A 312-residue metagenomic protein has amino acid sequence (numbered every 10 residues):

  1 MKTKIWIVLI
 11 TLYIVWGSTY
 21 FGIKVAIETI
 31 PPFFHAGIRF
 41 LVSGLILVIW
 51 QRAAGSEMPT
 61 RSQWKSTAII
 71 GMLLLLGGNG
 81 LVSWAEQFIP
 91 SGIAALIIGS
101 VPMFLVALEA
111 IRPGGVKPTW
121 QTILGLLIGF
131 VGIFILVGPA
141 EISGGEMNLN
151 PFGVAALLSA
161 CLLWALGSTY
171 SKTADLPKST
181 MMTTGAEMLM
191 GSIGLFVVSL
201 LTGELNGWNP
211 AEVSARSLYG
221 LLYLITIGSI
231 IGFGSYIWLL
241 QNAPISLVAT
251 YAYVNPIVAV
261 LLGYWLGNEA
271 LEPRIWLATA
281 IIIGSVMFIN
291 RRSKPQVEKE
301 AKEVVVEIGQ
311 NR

Functional and structural regions predicted by a protein language model:
M1-G37, E146-L176, M181, I193-V197 (+1 more regions): Glycine-/small-residue-enriched transmembrane alpha-helix faces in small-molecule transporters and effluxers
M1-I5, T29-F33, G37, P59-K65 (+4 more regions): Juxtamembrane helix-entry segments on the extracytoplasmic side of multipass membrane proteins
V15, T19-Y20, V48-I98, I133-I135 (+1 more regions): Specific transmembrane alpha-helical segments of multi-pass solute transporters/efflux pumps, especially DMT/EamA
S18, G22-V25, T29, S43-P59 (+4 more regions): Membrane-interface helix-cap regions at the ends of transmembrane helices in multi-pass membrane proteins
T29-G77, P102-L108, L163-G167, T184-L205 (+1 more regions): Transmembrane alpha-helices of multi-pass small-molecule transport proteins
I38, A94-S100, Y170-I193, L221 (+1 more regions): Helix-helix packing/entry segments at the starts of transmembrane helices
I46, W50-M58, P102-L127, I257-W276: C-terminal transmembrane-helix exit sites in multi-pass transporters
L47, A68, S100, P118-A140 (+3 more regions): Hydrophobic transmembrane alpha-helices of multi-pass small-molecule transport proteins
